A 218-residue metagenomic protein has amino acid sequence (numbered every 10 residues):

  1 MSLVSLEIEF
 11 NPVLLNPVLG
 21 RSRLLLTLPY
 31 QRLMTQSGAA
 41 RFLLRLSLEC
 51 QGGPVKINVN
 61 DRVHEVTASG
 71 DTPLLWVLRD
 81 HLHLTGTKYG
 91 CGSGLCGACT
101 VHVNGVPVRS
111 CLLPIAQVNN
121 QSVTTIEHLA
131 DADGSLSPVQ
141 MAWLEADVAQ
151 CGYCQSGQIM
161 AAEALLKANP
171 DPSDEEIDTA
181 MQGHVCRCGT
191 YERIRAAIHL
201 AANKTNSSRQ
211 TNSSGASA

Functional and structural regions predicted by a protein language model:
M1-L3, R45: Intrinsically disordered, low-complexity segments enriched in serine/proline and basic residues
S2, L15-P17, R23, A40: Intrinsic, low-complexity polybasic segments
Y30-Q31, Q36, Q210: Low-complexity, intrinsically disordered or signal/transmembrane-proximal segments
F42-A218: Signature of N-terminal electron-transfer/Fe-S-associated modules in redox systems
